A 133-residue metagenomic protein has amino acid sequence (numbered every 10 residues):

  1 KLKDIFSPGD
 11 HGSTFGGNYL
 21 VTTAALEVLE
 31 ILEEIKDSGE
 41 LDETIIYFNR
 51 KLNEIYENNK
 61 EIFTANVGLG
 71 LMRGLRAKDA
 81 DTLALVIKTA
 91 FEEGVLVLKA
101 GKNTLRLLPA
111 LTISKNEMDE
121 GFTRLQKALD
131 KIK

Functional and structural regions predicted by a protein language model:
K1-K133: Conserved N-terminal phosphate-binding loop of PLP-dependent enzymes in the Aspartate aminotransferase
